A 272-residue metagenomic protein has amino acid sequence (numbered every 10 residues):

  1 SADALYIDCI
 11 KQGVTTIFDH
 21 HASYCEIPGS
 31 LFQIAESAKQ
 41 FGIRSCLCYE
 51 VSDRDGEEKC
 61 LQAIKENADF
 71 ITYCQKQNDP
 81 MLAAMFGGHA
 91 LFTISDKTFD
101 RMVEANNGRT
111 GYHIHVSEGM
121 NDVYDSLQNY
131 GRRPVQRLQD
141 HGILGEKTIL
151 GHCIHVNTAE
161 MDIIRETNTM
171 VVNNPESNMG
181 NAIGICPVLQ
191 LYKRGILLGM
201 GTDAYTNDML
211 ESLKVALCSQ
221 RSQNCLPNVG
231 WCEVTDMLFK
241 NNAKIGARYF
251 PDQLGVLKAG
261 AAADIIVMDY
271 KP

Functional and structural regions predicted by a protein language model:
S1-Q33: Metal-associated gating/positioning segment near the N- to mid-region
I7, E36, D100, Q136 (+3 more regions): Alpha-helical segments flanking ligand/cofactor-binding loops in enzyme cores
G13, A38, F86, H115 (+8 more regions): Divalent metal-coordination and catalytic microenvironments
H21, E26-I154: Metal-coordinating catalytic core of metallo-dependent amide/deamination hydrolases
G42-R44, N106-G111, I143-E146, I163-V172 (+2 more regions): Glycine-enriched alpha-helix->loop->beta-strand junction motifs that scaffold or abut catalytic
E118-G142, E146-T169, S177-L189, T206-S212: Catalytic core of soluble alpha/beta enzymes
D140-I143, K147, L189-K271: His/Asp/Glu-enriched, well-ordered alpha-helical/loop segment that forms or immediately abuts the divalent-metal
